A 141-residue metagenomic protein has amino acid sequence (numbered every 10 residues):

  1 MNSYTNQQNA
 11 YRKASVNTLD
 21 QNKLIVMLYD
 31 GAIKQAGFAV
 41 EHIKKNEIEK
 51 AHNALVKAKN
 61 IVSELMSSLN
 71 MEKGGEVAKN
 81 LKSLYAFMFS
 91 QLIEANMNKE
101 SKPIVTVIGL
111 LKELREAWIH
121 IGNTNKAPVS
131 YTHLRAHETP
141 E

Functional and structural regions predicted by a protein language model:
R12-T18: A positional/architectural concept
A51, A58, I104-V107: Solenoid-repeat scaffolds in large eukaryotic assemblies
E64-K79: Short, solvent-exposed, charged loop/turn and helix-capping segments that join or cap alpha-helices on peripheral
L92-I108: Amphipathic, charged alpha-helical scaffolds that flank and support histidine-based chemistry in signaling
G109, E116-I119: Mixed-charge, glycine-accented linear interaction segment located at domain edges/termini
H133-E141: Single conserved hydrophobic/aromatic residue that forms the stacking wall/gate of nucleotide- or nucleobase-binding
